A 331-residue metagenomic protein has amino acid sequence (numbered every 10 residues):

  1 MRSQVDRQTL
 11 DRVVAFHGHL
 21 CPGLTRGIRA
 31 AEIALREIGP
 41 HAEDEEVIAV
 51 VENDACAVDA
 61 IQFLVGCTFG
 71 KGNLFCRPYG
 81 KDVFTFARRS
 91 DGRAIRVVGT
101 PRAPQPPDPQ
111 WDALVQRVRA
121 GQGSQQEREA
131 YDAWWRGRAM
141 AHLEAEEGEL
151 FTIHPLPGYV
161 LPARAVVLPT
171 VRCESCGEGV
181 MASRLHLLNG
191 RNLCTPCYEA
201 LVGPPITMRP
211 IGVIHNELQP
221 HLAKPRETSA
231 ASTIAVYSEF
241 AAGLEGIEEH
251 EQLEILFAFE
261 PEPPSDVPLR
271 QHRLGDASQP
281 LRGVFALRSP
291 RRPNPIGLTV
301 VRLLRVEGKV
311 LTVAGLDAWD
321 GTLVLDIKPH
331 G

Functional and structural regions predicted by a protein language model:
M1-L20, L24-V202: Non-transmembrane, aqueous-exposed alpha-helical and coiled segments at domain scale
G203-V300, L304-G331: Glycine-rich, low-complexity intrinsically disordered segments
